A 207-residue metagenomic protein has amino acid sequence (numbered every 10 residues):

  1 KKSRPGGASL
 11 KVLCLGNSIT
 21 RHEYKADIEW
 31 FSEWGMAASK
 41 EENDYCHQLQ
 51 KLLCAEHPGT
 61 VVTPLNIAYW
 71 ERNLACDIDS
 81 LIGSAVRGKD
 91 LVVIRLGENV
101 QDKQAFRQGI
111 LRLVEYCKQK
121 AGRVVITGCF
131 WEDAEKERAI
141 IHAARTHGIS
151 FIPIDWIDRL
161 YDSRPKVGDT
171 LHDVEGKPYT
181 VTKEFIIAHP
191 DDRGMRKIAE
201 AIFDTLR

Functional and structural regions predicted by a protein language model:
K1-K2: Short coil-to-helix leader/linker segments, especially the first N-terminal amphipathic alpha-helix with its helix
P5-G6, K11-L13, R21-R107: Conserved SGNH/GDSL esterase-like catalytic core that processes O-acyl groups on lipids and polysaccharides
L15-G16, T127: Short hydrophobic segments within beta-strands
I19, Y69-E71, W131, D158: Residue-level detector of flexible, active-site-proximal loop/helix-junction positions within diverse enzyme catalytic
N43, C54-H57, C76-R207: Alpha-helical cap/lid subdomain in secreted, periplasmic, or secretory-pathway luminal O-acyl-processing enzymes
